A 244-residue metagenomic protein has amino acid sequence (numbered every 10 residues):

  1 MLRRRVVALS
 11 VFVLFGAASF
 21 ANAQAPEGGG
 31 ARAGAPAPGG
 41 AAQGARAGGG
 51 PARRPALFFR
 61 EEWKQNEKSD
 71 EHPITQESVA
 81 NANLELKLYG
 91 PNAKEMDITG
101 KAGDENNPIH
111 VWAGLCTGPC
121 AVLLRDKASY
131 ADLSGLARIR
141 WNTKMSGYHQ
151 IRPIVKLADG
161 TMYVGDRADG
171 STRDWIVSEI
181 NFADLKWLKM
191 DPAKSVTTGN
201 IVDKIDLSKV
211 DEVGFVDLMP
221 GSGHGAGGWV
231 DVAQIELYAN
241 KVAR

Functional and structural regions predicted by a protein language model:
M1-L9: Bacterial N-terminal signal peptides that target proteins for export
A8-A18: Bacterial N-terminal signal peptides
S19-A23: Juxtamembrane cytosolic interface motif at the C-terminal end of transmembrane helices
Q24-R244: Beta-rich carbohydrate-recognition modules and glycan-binding surfaces
